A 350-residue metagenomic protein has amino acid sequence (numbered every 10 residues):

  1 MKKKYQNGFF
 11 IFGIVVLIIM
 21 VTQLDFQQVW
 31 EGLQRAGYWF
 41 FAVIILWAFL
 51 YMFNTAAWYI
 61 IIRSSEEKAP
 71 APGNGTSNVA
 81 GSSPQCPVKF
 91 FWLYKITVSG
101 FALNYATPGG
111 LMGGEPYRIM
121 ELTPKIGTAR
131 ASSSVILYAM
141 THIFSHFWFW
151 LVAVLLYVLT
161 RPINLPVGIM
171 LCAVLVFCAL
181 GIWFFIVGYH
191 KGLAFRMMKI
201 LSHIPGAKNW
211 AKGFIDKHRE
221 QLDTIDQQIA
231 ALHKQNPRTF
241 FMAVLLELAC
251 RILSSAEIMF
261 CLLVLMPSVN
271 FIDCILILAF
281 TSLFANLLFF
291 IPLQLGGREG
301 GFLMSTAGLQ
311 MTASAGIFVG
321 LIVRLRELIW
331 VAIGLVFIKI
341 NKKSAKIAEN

Functional and structural regions predicted by a protein language model:
M1-V98, L165-N286, F318-V319, R326-N350: Predominantly cytoplasmic-facing regulatory/coupling regions of multi-pass membrane proteins
V98-P116, N209-K212: Short intracellular "coupling" helices and adjacent cytoplasmic loop segments at the cytosolic face of multi-pass
F101-G110, A139-F147, L151: Mid-bilayer segments of alpha-helical transmembrane spans in multi-pass integral membrane proteins that mediate
A102-P108, V264, A279-L295, E299: Transmembrane alpha-helix interface/packing and boundary motifs in multi-pass membrane proteins, characterized by
E121-A129, G300-A315: Interfacial segments of multi-pass membrane proteins
I126-M140, T312-I322: Membrane-interface alpha-helices at helix entry/exit sites of multi-pass transporters
W150-T160: Transmembrane alpha-helix termini and helix-breaking/packing motifs in multi-pass membrane transporters
